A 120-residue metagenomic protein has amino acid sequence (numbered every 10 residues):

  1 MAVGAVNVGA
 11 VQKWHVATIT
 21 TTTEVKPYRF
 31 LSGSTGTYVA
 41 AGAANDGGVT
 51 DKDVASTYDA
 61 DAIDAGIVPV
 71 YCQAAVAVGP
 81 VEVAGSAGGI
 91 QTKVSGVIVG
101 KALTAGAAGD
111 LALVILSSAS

Functional and structural regions predicted by a protein language model:
M1-S120: Surface-exposed, low-hydrophobicity beta-strand/loop segments enriched in small/polar/acidic residues
